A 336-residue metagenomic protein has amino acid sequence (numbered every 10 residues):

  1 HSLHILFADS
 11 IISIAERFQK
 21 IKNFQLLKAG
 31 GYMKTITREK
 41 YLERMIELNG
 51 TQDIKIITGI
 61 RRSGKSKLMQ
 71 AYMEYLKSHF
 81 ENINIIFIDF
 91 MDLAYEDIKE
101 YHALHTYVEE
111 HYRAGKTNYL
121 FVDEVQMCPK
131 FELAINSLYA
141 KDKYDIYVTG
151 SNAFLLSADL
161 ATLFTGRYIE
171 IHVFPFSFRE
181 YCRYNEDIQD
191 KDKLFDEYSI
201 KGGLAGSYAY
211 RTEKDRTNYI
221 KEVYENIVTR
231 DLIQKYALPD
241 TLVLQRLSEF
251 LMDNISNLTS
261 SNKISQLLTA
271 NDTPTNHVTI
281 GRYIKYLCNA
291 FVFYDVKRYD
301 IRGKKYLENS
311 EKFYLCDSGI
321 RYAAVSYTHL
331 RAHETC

Functional and structural regions predicted by a protein language model:
T37-N49: Pre-Walker A adenine-sensing motif
I57: Hydrophobic anchor at the beta1->P-loop junction of P-loop NTPases
S66: Walker A/P-loop
I88-Y112: Short glycine-rich substrate-engagement loop in P-loop NTPases that contacts/grips substrate
D145-S151: Structural recognition of the conserved hydrophobic beta-strand(s) that form the central parallel beta-sheet of P-loop
A153, A158-N257: Interdomain motor-coupling "hinge/lid" segment immediately C-terminal to the ATP-binding subdomain of NTP-driven enzymes
K221-R331: Accessory nucleic acid-recognition modules appended to NTPase machines
